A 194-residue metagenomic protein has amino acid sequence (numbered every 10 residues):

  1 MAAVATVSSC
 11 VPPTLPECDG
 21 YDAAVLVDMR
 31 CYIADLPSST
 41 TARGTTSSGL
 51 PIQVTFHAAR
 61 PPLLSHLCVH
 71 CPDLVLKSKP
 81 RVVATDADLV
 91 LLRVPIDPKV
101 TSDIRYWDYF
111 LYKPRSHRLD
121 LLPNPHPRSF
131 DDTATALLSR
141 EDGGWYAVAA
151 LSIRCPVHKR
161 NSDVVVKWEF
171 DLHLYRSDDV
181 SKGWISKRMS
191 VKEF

Functional and structural regions predicted by a protein language model:
M1-P80, A87-L89, W107: Sequence/structural signature of beta-propeller modules and their immediately flanking N-terminal secretory/stalk
K77, V83-F194: A sequence/structural signal of beta-propeller blade repeats
